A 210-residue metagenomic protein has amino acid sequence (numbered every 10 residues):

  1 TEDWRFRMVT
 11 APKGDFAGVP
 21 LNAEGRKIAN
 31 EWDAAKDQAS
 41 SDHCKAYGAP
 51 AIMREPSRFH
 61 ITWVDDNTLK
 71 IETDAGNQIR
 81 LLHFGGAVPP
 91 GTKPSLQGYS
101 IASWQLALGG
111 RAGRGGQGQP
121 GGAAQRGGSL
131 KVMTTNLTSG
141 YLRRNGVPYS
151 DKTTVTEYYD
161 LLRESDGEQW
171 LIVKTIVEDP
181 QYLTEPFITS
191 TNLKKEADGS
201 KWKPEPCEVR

Functional and structural regions predicted by a protein language model:
T1-R210: PEST-like low-complexity, intrinsically disordered acidic/proline/serine-rich tracts that flank trafficking/processing
